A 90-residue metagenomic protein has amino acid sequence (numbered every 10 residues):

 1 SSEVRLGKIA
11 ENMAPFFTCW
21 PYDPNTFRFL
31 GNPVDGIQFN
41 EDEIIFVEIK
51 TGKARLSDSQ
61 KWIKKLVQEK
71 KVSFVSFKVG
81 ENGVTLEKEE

Functional and structural regions predicted by a protein language model:
S1-N32, F39-E41, D58-S76, T85: Acidic-basic catalytic patches of nuclease active cores, encompassing PD-(D/E)XK and other metal-cofactor nuclease
D35-Q38, E43-K53: Conserved catalytic cores of phosphodiester-cleaving nucleases, focusing on short active-site segments
E48, S76-K78: Structural signal for conserved beta-strand scaffold positions within catalytic alpha/beta enzyme cores
G52-R55, N82: Short acidic, S/G/P-rich loop/turn micro-motifs used as interaction or catalytic elements
K78-E90: Basic, glycine-rich
